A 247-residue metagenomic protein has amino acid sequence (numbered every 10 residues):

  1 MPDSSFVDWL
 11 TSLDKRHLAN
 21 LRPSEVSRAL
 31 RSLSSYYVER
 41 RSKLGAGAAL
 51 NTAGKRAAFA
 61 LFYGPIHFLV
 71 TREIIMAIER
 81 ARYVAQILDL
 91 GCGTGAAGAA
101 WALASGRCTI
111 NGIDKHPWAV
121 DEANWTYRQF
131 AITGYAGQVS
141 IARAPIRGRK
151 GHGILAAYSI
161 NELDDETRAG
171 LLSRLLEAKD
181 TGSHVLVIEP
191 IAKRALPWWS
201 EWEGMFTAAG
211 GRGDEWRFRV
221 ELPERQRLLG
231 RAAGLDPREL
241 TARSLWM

Functional and structural regions predicted by a protein language model:
M1-G45: N-terminal auxiliary segments of SAM/dcSAM-dependent transferases
G45-I74: Class I SAM-dependent methyltransferase Rossmann-like catalytic core, especially the SAM/SAH-binding loop
T94-G106: Conserved SAM-binding loop of SAM-dependent methyltransferases across substrates and taxa, primarily the Class I
H116: Conserved SAM/SAH-binding beta-strand->alpha-helix loop
H152-E166: A short SAM/SAH-binding and catalytic strip from SAM-dependent methyltransferases
A169-T181: A short glycine-rich, Lys/Arg-flanked "PGG" loop and its adjoining helix->strand segment in the class I
T181-P190: Conserved beta-strand signature within the Rossmann-like core of class I S-adenosyl-L-methionine
A209-M247: Class I S-adenosyl-L-methionine
